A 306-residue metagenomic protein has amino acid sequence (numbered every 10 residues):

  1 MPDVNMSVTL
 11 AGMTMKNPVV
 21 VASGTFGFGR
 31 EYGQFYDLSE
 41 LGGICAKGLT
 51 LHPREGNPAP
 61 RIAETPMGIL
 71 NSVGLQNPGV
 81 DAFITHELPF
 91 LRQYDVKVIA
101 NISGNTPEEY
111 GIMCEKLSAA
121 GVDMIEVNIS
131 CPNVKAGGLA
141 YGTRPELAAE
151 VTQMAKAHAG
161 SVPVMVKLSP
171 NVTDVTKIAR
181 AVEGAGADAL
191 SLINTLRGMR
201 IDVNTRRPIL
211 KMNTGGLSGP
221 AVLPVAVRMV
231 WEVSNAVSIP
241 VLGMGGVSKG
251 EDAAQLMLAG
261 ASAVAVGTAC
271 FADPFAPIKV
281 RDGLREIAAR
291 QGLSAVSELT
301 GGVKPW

Functional and structural regions predicted by a protein language model:
M1-D3, L217-S238, S248-W306: Alpha/beta catalytic cores of nucleotide-metabolism and tRNA/nucleoside-modifying enzymes
M1-V98, G104: N-terminal capping/small domains of soluble enzymes
Q34, A59, N105-L242, E251-V266: Alpha/beta enzyme core
L41-G42, K47, D123, D188 (+2 more regions): Short acidic/polar active-site loop segments enriched in Thr and Asp
G48-L51, T195-R197, T268-F271: Short, acidic/turn-prone active-site loops that include or flank metal/cofactor- and phosphate-binding residues
P53-N57, R200-D202, P274-P277: Short, charged, surface-exposed secondary-structure boundary motifs
D95, G121, K156-A159, L284-G292: Structural signal for hydrophobic packing residues in well-ordered secondary-structure cores of soluble enzyme domains
